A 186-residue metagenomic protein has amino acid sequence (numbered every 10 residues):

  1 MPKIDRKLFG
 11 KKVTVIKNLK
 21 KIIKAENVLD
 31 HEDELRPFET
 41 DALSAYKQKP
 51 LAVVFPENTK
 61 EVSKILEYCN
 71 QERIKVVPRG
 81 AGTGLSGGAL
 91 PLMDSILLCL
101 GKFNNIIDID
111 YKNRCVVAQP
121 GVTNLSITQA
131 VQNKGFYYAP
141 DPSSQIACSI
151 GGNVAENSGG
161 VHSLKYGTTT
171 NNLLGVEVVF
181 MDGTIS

Functional and structural regions predicted by a protein language model:
M1-A42, Q71-I74: N-terminal accessory segments
L19, A45-V76, D94, L100-S143 (+2 more regions): N-terminal glycine-rich flavin-associated loop
D30-D33, R79, D141: Conserved beta-strand termini and adjacent loop/short-helix elements that scaffold enzyme active sites in alpha/beta
A147-G151: Beta-rich nucleic-acid/ligand-interaction surfaces
